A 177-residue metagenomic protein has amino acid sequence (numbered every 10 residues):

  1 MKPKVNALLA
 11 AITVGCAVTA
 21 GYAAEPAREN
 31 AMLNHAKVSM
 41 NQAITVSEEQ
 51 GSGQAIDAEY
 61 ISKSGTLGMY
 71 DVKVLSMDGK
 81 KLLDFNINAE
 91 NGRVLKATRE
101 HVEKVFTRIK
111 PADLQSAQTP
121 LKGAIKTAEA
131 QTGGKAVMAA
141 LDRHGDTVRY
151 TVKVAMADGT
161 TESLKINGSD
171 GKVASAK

Functional and structural regions predicted by a protein language model:
K2-K177: Long, terminal "pre-/pro-" and other extracytoplasmic accessory regions that lie outside the mature folded/catalytic
